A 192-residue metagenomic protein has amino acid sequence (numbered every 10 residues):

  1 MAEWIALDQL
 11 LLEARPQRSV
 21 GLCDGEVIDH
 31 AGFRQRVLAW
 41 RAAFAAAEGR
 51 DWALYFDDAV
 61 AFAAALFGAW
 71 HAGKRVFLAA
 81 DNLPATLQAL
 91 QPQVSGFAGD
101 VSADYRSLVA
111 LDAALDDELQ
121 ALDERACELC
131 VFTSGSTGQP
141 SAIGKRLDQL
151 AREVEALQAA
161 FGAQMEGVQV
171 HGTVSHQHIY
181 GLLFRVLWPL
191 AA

Functional and structural regions predicted by a protein language model:
A2-A6, L11-P16, A114-F132, A163-H171: Conserved pre-ATP/AMP-binding loop-to-beta segment of ANL
D8-Q9, R15-A46, A59, K145-D148: Conserved AMP-binding/adenylate-forming core of the ANL superfamily
D29-H30, Q120, E128-E155: Conserved AMP-binding A3 loop
A42-N82, V168-H176: Conserved AMP-binding/adenylate-forming
W52-A53, F77-A79, Q91-V101: Short, hydrophobic beta-strand segments that form beta-sheet elements in well-ordered domains
L54, F161-A192: Conserved AMP-binding loop of ANL adenylate-forming enzymes
S102-C127, G144, E153-V154, A159: Flexible, low-complexity linker/hinge segments
